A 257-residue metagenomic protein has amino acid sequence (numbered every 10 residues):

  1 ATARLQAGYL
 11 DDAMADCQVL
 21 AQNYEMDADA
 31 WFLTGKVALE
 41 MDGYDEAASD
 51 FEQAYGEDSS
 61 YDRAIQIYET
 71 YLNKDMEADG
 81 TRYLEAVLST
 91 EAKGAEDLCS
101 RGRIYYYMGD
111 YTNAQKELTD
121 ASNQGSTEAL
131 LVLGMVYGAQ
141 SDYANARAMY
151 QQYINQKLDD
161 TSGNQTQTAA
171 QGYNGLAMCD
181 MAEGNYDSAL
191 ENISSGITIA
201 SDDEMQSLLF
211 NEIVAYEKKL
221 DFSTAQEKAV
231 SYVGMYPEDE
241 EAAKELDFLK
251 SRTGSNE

Functional and structural regions predicted by a protein language model:
T2, K36, E69-T70, R103 (+4 more regions): Residue-level recognition of tetratricopeptide repeat
Q6, E40-M41, T70-K74, Y107-M108 (+6 more regions): Register position in tetratricopeptide repeats
V19-L20, Q53-A54, A86-V87, D120-A121 (+3 more regions): Canonical positions in the second alpha-helix
E25, D58-S59, A92-K93, N123-S126 (+4 more regions): Short coil turns that delineate tetratricopeptide repeat
D29, D62-R63, E96, R103 (+5 more regions): Start-of-helix register in tetratricopeptide repeats
L33, Q66-I67, S100, V132 (+3 more regions): Canonical tetratricopeptide repeat
